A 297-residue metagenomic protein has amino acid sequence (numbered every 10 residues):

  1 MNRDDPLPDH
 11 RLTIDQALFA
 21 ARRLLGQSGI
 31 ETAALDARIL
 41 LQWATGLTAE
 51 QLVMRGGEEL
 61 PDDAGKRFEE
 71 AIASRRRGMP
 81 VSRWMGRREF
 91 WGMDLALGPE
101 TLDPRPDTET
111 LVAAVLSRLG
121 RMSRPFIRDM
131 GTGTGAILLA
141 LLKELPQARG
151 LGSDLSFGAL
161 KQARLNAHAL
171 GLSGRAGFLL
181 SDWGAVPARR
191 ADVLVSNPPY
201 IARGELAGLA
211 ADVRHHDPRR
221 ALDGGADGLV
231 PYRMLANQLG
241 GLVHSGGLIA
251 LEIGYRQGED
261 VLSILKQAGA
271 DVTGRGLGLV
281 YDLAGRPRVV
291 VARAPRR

Functional and structural regions predicted by a protein language model:
M1-A33: Non-catalytic nucleic-acid substrate-recognition regions in nucleic-acid-modifying enzymes
N2, A34, I39-S117: Conserved AdoMet
L25, L119, A167, L239 (+2 more regions): Conserved hydrophobic residues forming the short capping helix/wall of the S-adenosyl-L-methionine
E31, L172-S173, G184, D271-T273: Conserved H-loop
L40, G78, T108, I137 (+6 more regions): Residue-level signal for inorganic ion chemistry
D107-G208, M234: Conserved SAM/SAH cofactor-binding pocket of Class I
Y200-V230: Mobile active-site "lid"/loop adjacent to the S-adenosyl-L-methionine
A226-R293: Conserved Class I SAM-dependent methyltransferase catalytic core
